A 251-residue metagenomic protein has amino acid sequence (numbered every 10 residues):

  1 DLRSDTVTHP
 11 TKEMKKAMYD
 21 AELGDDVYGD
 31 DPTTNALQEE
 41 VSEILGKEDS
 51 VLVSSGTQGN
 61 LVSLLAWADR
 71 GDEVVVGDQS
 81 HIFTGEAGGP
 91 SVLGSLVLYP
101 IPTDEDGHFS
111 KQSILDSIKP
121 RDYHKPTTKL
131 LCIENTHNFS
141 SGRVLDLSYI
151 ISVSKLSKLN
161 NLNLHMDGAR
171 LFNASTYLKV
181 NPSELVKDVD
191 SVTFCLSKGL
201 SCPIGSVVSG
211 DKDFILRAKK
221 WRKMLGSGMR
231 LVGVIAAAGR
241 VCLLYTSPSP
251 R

Functional and structural regions predicted by a protein language model:
P10-G56, D78-Q79, F83-T84, G89: Conserved N-terminal alpha-helix of the aminotransferase class I/II PLP-enzyme fold
E48-A68, P102-D104, N135: Conserved core of the PLP fold type I
P90, R170, V186-L216: Active-site PLP attachment segment
G94-K155: PLP-dependent aminotransferase-class I/II
R143-S175: Catalytic PLP-binding core of fold-type I/II PLP enzymes
G205-M229, A237-V241: Conserved core segment of the aminotransferase class I/II
Y245-R251: Conserved small/polar residues in nucleotide/adenosyl-binding loops
